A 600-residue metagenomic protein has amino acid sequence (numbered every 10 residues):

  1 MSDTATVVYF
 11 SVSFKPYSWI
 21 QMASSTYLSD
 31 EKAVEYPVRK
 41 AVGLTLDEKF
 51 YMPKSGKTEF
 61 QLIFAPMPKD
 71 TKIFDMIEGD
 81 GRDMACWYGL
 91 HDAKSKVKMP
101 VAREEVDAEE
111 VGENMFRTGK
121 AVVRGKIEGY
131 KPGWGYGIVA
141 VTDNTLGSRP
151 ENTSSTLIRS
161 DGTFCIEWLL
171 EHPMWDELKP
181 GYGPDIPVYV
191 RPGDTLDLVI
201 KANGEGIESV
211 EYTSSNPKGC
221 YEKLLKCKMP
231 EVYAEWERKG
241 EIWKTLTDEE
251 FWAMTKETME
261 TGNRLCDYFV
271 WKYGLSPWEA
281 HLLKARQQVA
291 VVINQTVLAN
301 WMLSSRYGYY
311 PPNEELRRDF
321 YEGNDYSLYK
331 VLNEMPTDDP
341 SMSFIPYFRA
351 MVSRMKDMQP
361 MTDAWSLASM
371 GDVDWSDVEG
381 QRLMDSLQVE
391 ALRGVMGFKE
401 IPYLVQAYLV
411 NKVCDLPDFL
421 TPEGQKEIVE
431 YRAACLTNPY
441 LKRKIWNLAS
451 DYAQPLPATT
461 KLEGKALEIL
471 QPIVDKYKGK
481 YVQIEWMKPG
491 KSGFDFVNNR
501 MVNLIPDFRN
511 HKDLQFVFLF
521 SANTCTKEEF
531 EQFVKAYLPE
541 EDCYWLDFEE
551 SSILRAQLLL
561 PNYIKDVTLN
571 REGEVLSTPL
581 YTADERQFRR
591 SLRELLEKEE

Functional and structural regions predicted by a protein language model:
A5-K15: Short, well-ordered beta-strand segments enriched in hydrophobic/aromatic residues
S13-P53: The feature marks short-to-medium sequence segments in extracytoplasmic or secretory-pathway proteins
R39-I73, G81: Short, solvent-exposed, Trp/other aromatic-anchored flexible loops in extracytoplasmic proteins
M67-A85, D176-G181: Short, surface-exposed ligand- or partner-binding patches at beta-edge/loop junctions that are enriched in aromatics
H91-P277: A non-transmembrane, solvent-exposed segment enriched in polar/low-complexity residues
A202-K480, D507: Oxidative protein folding and maturation machinery
G493-Y537, E550-R555: Structural microenvironment flanking redox-active thiols in thiol-disulfide oxidoreductases
E549-R593: Thiol/disulfide oxidoreductase modules built on the thioredoxin-like
